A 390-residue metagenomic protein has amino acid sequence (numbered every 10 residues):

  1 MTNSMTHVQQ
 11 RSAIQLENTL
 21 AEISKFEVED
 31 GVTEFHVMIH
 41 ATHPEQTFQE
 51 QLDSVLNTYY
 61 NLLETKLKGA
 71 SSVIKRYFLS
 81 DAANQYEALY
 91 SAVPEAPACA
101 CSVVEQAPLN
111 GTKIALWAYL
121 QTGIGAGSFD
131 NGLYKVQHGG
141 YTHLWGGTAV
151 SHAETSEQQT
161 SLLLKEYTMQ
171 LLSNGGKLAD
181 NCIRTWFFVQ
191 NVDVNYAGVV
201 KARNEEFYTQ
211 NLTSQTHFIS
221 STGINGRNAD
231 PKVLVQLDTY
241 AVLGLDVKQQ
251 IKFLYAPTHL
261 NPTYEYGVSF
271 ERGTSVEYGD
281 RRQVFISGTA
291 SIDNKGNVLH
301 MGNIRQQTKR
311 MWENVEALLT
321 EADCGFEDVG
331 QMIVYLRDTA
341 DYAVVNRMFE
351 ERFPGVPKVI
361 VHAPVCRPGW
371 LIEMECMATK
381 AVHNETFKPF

Functional and structural regions predicted by a protein language model:
M1-G330, L336-F390: N-terminal presequence-like segments and the immediate start of the first folded domain
